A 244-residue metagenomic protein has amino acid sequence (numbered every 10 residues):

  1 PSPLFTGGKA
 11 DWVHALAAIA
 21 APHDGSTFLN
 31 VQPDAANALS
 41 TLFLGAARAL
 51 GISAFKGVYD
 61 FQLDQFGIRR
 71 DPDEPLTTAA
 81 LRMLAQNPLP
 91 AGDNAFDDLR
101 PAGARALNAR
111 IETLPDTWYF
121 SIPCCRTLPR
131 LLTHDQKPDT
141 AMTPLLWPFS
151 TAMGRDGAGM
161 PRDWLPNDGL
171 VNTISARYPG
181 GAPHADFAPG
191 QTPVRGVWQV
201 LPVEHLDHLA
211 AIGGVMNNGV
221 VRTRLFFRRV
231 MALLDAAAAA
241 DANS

Functional and structural regions predicted by a protein language model:
P1-P3: Short glycine-enriched nucleophile-adjacent loop and the immediately C-terminal alpha-helix near the catalytic center
T6-S244: Helical cap/lid subdomain of alpha/beta-hydrolase-fold lipid enzymes that gates access to the catalytic pocket
